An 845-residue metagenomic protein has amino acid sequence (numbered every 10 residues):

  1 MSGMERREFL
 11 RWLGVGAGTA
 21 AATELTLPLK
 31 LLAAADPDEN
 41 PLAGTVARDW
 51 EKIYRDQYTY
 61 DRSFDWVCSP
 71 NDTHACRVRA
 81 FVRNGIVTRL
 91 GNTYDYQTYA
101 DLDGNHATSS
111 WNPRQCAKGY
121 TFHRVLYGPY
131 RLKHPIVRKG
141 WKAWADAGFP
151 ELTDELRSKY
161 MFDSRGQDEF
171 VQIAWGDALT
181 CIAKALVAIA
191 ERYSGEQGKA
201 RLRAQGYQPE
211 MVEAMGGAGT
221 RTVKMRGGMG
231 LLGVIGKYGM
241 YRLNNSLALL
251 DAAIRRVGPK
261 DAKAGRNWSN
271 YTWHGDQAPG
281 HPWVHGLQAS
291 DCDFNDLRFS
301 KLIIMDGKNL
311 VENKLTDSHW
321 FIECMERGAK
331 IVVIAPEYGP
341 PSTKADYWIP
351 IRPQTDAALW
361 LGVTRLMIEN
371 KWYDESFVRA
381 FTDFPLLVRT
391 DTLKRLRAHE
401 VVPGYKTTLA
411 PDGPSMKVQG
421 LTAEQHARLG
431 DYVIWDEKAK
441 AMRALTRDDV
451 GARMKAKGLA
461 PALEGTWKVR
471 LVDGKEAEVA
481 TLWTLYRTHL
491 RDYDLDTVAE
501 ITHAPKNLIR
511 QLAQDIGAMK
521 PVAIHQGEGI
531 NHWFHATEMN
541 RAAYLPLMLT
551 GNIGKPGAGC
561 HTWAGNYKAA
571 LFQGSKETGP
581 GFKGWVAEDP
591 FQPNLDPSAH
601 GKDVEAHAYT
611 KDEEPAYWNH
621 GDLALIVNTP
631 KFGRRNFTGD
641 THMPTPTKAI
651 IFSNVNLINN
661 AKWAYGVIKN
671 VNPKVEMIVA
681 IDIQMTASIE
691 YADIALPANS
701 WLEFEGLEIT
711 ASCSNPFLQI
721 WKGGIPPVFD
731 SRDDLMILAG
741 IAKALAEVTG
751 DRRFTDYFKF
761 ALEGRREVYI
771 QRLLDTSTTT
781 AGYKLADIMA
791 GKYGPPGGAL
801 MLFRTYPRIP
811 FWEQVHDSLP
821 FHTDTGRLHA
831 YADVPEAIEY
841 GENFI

Functional and structural regions predicted by a protein language model:
M1-S376, A380, F384-G465, D496-T497 (+8 more regions): N-terminal export/assembly segments and adjacent metallocofactor-ligating motifs of anaerobic energy-metabolism
F162-G166, I303-D306, K344-A345, E478-V479 (+3 more regions): Flexible glycine/proline-enriched surface loops and loop-helix/loop-strand junctions
M225-L232, T497-A504, G527-H535, G565-K568 (+1 more regions): Conserved short loop/turn motifs at secondary-structure junctions
Y238-E323, R327-A329, T446, R453-G474 (+4 more regions): Extended redox/cofactor-interaction regions of prokaryotic respiratory oxidoreductases
I303, I331, W348-P350, V522 (+3 more regions): Short, well-ordered beta-strand core segments
P340, T686-I720: Flexible glycine/proline-rich, aromatic-decorated loop/lid segments
A380-P385, D515-I516, G559-A570, T755-I770: A glycine-rich phosphate-binding loop feature that marks nucleotide/adenosyl-phosphate handling sites
G723-G794: Long, C-terminal catalytic modules of enzymes
